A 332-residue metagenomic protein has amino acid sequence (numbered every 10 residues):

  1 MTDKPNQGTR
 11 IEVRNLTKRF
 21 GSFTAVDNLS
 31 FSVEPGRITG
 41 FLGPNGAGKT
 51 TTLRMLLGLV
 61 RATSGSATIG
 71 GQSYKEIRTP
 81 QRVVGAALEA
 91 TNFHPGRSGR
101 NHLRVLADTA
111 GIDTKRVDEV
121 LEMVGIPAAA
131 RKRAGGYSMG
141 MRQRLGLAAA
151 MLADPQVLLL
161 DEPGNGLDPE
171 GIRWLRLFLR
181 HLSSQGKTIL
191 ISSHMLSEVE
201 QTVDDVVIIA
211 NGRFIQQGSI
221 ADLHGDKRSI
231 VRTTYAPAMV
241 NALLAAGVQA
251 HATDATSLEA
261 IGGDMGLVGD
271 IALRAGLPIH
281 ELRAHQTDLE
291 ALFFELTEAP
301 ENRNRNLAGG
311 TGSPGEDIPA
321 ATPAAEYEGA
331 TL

Functional and structural regions predicted by a protein language model:
T2-K4, E119, S219-D222: Short, flexible cytosolic linker that couples an ABC transmembrane/permease module to its adjacent nucleotide-binding
T2-K4, G263-L332: C-terminal coupling/interaction segments
G8-V13, K18-A210: ABC transporter nucleotide-binding domains
N45, L57, G136-M141, M151-L152 (+4 more regions): Short, structured secondary-structure boundary patches
K75, H94, I112, S197 (+4 more regions): Short alpha-helical
A110, G186, V206, G247 (+2 more regions): Conserved NTP-handling cores and scaffolds of large molecular machines
L175-G262: ABC transporter nucleotide-binding domain
